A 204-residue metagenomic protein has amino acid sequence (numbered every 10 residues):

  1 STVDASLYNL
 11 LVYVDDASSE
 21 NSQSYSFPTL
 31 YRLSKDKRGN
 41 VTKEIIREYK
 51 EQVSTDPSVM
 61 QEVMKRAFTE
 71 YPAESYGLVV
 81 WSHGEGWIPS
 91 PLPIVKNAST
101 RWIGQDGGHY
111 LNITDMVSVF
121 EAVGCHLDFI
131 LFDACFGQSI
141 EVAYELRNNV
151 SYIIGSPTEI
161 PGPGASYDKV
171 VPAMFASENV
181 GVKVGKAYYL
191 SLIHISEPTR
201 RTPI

Functional and structural regions predicted by a protein language model:
S1-V79, G84, I88-V117: Divalent cation-coordinating acidic motifs and surrounding scaffolds that mediate Ca2+/Mg2+/Mn2+/Zn2+-dependent binding
T2-V3, V63-E70, V119-V123, L146-N149 (+2 more regions): Structured segments of extracytoplasmic/periplasmic soluble domains in secreted or envelope-associated proteins
T55-R66, D115-S118, Q138-E141, E145-N148 (+2 more regions): Extracytoplasmic/secreted proteins, especially bacterial periplasmic and envelope-associated proteins
S75, V79-I88, I94-A165: Catalytic cores of nucleophile-dependent amide-cleaving enzymes
Y167-F175: Short, surface-exposed amphipathic charged segments that create phosphate/polyanion-binding patches used for binding
S177-S191: A conserved active-site cap/scaffold subdomain adjacent to cofactor or substrate pockets
I193-I204: Single conserved hydrophobic/aromatic residue that forms the stacking wall/gate of nucleotide- or nucleobase-binding
